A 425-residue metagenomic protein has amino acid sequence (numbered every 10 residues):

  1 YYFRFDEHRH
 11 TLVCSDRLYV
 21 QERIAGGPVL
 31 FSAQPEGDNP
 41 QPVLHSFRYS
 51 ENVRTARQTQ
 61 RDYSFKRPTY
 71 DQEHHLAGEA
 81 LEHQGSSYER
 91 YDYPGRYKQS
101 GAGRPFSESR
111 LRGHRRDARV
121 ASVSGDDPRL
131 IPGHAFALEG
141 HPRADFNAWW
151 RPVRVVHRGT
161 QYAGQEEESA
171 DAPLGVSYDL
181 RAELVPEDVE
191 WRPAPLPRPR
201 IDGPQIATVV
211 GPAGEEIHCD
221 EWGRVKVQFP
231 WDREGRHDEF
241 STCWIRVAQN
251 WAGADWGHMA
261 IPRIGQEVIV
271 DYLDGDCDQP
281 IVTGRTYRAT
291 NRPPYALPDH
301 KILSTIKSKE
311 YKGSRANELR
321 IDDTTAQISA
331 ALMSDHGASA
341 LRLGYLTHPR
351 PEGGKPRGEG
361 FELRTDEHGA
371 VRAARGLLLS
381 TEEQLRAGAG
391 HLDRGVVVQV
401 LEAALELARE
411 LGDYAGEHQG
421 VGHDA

Functional and structural regions predicted by a protein language model:
Y1-A425: Amphipathic alpha-helical and helix-coil boundary elements used as assembly and membrane-proximal scaffolds
